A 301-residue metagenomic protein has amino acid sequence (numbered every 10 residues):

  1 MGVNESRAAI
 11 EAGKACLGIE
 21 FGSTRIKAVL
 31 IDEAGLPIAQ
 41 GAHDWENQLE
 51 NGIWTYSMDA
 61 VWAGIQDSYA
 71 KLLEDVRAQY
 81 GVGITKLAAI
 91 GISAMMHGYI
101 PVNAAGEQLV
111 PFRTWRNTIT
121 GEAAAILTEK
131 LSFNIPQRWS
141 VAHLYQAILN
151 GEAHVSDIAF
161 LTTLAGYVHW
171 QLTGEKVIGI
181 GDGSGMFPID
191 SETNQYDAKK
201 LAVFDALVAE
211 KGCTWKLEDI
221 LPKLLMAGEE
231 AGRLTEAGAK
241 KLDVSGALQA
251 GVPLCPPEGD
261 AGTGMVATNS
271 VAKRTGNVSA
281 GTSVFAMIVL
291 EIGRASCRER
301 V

Functional and structural regions predicted by a protein language model:
M1-G13: Basic/polar N-terminal segments that are highly enriched at the extreme N-terminus, encompassing both cleavable
I10, E50-W54, L248: A short, mixed-charge helix-start or loop-turn motif at secondary-structure junctions
A12, S23-R25, A94-M96: Short, small/polar residue-rich loop motifs at catalytic or cofactor-binding pockets
G13-A15, D260: Charged, amphipathic alpha-helical segments
C16, F21-D59, E107-T114: Short glycine-rich, Thr/Ser-proximal phosphate-binding strand/loop in the N-terminal lobe of ATP-dependent enzymes
G41-V82, I126, S132: N-terminal phosphate-binding loop and adjacent alpha-helix
A70-R298: Glycine-rich phosphate-binding/catalytic subdomain of phosphoryl-transfer and nucleotide/sugar-phosphate-processing
